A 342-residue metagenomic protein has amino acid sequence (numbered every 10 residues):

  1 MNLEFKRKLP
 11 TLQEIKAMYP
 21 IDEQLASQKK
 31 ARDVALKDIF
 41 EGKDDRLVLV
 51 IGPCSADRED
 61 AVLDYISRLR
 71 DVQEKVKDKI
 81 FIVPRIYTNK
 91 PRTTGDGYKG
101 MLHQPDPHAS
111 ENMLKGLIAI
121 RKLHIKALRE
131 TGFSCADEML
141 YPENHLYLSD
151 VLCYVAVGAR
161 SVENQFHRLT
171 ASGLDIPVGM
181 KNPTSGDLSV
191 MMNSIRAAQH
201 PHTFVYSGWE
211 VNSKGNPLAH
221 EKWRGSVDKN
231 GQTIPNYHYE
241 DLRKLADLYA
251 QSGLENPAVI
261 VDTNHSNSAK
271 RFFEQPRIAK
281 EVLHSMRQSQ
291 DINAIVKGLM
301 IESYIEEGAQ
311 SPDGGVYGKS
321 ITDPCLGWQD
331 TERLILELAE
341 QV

Functional and structural regions predicted by a protein language model:
M1-E41: N- or domain-start disorder-to-order transition segments that initiate the globular core
L25-D38, V72-V83, N89, I120: N-terminal beta-rich core of secreted/periplasmic extracellular enzymes
F40-K43, R70-K77, I125-E130, S213 (+1 more regions): Acidic (Asp/Glu)-rich catalytic clusters
V48-A61, D323: Conserved phosphate/anionic-ligand binding catalytic regions in large, soluble enzymes, centered on
G52, V261, G327: Conserved, mostly hydrophobic/aromatic
C54-D57, N256, N264-K270: Short acidic, Gly/Ser-rich segments with clustered Asp/Glu that frequently serve as metal-coordination loops in enzyme
I66, K79-K244, H265-S266, K270 (+4 more regions): Active-site-facing alpha/beta catalytic cores
Y304-V342: Internal helix-turn-beta structural module
